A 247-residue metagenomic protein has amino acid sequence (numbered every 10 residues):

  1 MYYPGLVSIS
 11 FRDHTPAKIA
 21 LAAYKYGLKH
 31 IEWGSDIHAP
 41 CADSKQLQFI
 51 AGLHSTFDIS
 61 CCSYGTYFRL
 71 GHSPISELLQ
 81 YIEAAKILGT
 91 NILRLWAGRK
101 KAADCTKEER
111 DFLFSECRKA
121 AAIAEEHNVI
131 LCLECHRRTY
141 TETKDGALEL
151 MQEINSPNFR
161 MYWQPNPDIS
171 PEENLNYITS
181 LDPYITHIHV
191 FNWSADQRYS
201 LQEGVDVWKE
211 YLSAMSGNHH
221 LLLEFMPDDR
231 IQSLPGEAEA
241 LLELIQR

Functional and structural regions predicted by a protein language model:
M1-N91, S156, A195, P227 (+1 more regions): N-terminal pre-domain/capping segments
Y3-P4, H30, Y64, K119-W208: Acidic/histidine-rich catalytic cores of soluble enzymes
S10-R12, S35-I37, Y67-L70, A97-K101 (+4 more regions): Active-site-proximal loop/turn and secondary-structure-junction residues that shape catalytic pockets, frequently
T15-A20, D43-L47, A51, S73-S76 (+5 more regions): Distinct, well-ordered alpha-helical segments
I59, T90-N91, V129, G217-H220: A short helix->loop->beta-strand "cap" motif at the edges of active sites that frequently abuts
T90-C105, H127, C132-H136: Active-site groove signature of glycoside hydrolases
A103-C117: Active-site cleft segment of glycoside hydrolase catalytic domains centered on the general acid/base Glu
H220-M226: Short acidic/histidine-rich active-site segments
